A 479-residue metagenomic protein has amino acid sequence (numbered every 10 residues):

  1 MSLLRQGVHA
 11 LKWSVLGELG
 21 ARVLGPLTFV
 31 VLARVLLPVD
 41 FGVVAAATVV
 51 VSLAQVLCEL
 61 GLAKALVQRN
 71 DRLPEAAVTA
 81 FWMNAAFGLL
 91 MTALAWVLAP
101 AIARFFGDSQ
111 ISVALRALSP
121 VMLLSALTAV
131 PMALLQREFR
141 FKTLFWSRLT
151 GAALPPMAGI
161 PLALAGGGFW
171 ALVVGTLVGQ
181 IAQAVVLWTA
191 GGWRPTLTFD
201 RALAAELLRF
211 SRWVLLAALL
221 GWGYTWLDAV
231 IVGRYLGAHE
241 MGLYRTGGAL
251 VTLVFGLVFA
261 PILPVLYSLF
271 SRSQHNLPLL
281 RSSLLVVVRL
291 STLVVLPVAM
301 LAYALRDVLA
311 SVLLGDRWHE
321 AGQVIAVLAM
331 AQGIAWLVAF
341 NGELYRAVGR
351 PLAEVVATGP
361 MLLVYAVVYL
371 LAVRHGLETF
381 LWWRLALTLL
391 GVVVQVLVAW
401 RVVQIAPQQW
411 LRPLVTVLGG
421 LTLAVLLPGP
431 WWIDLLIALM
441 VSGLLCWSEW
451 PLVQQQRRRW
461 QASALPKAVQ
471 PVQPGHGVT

Functional and structural regions predicted by a protein language model:
M1-L3, G7, K142, V185-T225 (+3 more regions): Interhelical loop/hinge segments that connect adjacent transmembrane helices in multipass membrane
L3-L60, F87-W96, R116, V121 (+6 more regions): Signature of the first transmembrane helix
L4, V8, A65-P74, L124-R148 (+6 more regions): Membrane-interface junctions at transmembrane-helix termini in multi-pass inner-membrane proteins
G25, Q55-P74, Q136-R137, G247 (+2 more regions): Helix-loop junctions and terminal segments of transmembrane helices in multi-pass membrane transport/translocation
V44, T48-Q55, Y244-L263, V294-V298 (+3 more regions): Transmembrane helix-bundle signature of multi-pass secondary active exporters and lipid flippases
W82-G107, V113, A117, M157-P161 (+4 more regions): Alpha-helical transmembrane segments of multi-pass membrane transport and lipid-handling proteins
S112-S119, S147-W193, R209-F210, T246-V251 (+3 more regions): Hydrophobic alpha-helical transmembrane segments
L397-W400, I405-L414, L423-T479: Membrane-proximal transmembrane or re-entrant/amphipathic helices at the cytosolic face
